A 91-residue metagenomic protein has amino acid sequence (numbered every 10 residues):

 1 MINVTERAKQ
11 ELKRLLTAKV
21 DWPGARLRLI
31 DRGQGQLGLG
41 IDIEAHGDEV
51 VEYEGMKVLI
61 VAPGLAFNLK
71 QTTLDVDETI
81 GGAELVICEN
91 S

Functional and structural regions predicted by a protein language model:
N3-E44, E49: Charged, well-structured alpha/beta interaction segments
L37-S91: Detector for the mature cores of small, proteolytically processed and post-translationally modified peptide effectors
